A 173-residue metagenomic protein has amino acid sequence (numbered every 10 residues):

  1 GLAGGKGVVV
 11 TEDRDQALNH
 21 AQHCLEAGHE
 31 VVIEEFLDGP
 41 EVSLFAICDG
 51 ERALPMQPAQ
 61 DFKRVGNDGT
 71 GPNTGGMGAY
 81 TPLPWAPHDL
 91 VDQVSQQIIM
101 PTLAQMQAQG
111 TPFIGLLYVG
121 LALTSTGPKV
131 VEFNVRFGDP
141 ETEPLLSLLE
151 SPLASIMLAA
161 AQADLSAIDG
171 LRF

Functional and structural regions predicted by a protein language model:
G1-H20, E41-F45, N67, N73-L90 (+1 more regions): Glycine-rich phosphate-binding loop of ATP-grasp-fold ATP-dependent ligases
G7-S43, I98-G110, L165: Conserved ATP-binding module of the ATP-grasp superfamily
V9, N19-Q22, E34, V42-T70 (+2 more regions): Beta-strand scaffold of nucleotide-dependent catalytic cores
D15-N19, V31, Q60, A79 (+5 more regions): Residues on a specific face of well-ordered alpha-helices
F36-G39, A122-S125, R172-F173: A short beta-turn/loop motif at secondary-structure boundaries
S95-L117, N134-F173: Active-site "cap" helix and flanking loop/linker of ATP-utilizing ligase/carboxylase catalytic domains
I114, S125-T126: Non-catalytic terminal and connector segments of soluble metabolic enzymes
